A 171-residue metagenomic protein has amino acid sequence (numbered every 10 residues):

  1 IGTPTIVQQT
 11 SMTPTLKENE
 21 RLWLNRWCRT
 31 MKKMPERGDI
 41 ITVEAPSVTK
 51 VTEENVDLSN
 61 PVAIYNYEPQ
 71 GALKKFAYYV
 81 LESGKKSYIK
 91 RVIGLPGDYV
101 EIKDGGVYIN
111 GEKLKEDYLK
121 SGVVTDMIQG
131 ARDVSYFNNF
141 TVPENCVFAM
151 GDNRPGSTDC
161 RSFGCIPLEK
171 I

Functional and structural regions predicted by a protein language model:
I1-T10: Aromatic-capped interface at the extracytoplasmic side of an N-terminal signal-anchor transmembrane helix
M12-I171: Soluble "head" domains of membrane/secretory-pathway proteins
